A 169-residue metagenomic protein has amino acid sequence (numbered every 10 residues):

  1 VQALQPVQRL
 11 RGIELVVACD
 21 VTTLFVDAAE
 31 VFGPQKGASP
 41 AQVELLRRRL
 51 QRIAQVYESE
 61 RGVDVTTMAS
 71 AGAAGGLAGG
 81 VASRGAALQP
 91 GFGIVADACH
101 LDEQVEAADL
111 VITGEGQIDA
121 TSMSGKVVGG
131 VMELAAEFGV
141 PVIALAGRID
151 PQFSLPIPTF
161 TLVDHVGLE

Functional and structural regions predicted by a protein language model:
V1-E169: N-terminal loops that bind phosphate or other acidic moieties and the adjacent beta-alpha structural core
